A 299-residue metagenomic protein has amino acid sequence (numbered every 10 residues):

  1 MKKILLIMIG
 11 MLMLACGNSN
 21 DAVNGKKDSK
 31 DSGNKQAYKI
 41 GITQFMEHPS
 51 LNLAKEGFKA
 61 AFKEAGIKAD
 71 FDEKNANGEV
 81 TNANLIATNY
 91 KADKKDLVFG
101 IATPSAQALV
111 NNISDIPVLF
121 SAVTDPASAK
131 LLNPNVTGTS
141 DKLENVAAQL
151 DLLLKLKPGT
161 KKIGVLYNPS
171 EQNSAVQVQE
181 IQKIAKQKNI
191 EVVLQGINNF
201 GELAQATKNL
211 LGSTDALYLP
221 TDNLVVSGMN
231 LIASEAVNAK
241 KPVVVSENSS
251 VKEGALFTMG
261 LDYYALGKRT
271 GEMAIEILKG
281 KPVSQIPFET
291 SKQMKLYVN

Functional and structural regions predicted by a protein language model:
C16-K27: Bacterial lipoprotein signal-peptidase II cleavage site
K35-K59, A65, D72-T81, S246: Extracytoplasmic "Venus flytrap"
I40, F58, E144-A185, P287-N299: An alpha-beta-alpha
D70-A92, G196-L210: Structural motif
N75-L131, D222-V237, K241-S246: Beta-alpha junction/loop-to-helix N-cap segments that form part of ligand/metal-binding clefts
A129-L154, E253-K268: Short beta-strand elements at the ligand-binding edges of bilobed clamshell
Q172-N248: Pocket-lining segment of extracytoplasmic ligand-binding domains
S250-V298: Flexible loop/turn connectors
